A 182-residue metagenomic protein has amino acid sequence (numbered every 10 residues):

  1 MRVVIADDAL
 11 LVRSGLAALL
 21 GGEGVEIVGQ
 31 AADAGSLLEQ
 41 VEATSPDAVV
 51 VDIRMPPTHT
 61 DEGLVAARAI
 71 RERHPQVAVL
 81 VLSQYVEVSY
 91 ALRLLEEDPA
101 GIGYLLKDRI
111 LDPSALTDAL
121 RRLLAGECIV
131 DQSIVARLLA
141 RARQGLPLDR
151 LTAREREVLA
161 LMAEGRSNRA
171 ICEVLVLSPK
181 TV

Functional and structural regions predicted by a protein language model:
L10-G29: Two-component/phosphorelay signaling modules centered on CheY-like receiver
Q30-A48, T58: Acidic, metal-coordinating helix/loop segments flanking the phosphotransfer/catalytic sites of two-component signaling
S45-D47, R73-A78: His-Asp phosphorelay/catalytic-motif detector in bacterial-type signaling
D52, S83: Active-site residues of response regulator receiver
M55: Receiver (REC) domain active-site loop signature in two-component systems and cognate sites in sensor histidine kinases
T60-Q76, V88, L92-E97: Short amphipathic alpha-helix used as the core "switch/output" element in two-component signaling
L92-D149, R156: Short, flexible helix-to-coil linker/hinge segments that flank and couple to helix-turn-helix
Q132, A136-V182: Helix-turn-helix DNA-binding segment
